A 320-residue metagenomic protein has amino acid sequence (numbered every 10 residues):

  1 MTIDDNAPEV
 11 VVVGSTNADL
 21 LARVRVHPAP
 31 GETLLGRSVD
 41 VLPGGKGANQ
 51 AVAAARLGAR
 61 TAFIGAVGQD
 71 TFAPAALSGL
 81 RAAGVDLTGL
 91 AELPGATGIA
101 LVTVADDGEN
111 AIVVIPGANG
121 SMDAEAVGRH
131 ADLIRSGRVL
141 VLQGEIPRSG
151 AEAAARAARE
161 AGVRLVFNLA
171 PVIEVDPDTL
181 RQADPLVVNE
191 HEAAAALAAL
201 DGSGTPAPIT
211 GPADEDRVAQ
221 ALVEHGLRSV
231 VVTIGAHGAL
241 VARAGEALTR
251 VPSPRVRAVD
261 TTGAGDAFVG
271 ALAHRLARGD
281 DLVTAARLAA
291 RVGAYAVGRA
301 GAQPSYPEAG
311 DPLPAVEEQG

Functional and structural regions predicted by a protein language model:
M1-A66, T71-A75, R81-A82, R257-V259 (+1 more regions): Glycine-rich phosphate/adenosyl-contacting loop at the front of the ribokinase-like
M1-V10, I173-E174, A199-G320: Conserved phosphate-binding/catalytic region of the ribokinase-like
A66, E92-P94, V102-V139, G144: Conserved phosphate-binding/catalytic loop of the ribokinase/pfkB sugar-kinase fold
G79-P94: A glycine-rich helix N-cap at a beta->alpha junction
G84, G120-E125, L165-V172, P252: Short gly/ser/thr-rich secondary-structure transition/capping motifs
R138-A213, R217, H237-A239: Conserved beta-alpha-beta core of the PfkB/ribokinase-like small-molecule kinase fold
